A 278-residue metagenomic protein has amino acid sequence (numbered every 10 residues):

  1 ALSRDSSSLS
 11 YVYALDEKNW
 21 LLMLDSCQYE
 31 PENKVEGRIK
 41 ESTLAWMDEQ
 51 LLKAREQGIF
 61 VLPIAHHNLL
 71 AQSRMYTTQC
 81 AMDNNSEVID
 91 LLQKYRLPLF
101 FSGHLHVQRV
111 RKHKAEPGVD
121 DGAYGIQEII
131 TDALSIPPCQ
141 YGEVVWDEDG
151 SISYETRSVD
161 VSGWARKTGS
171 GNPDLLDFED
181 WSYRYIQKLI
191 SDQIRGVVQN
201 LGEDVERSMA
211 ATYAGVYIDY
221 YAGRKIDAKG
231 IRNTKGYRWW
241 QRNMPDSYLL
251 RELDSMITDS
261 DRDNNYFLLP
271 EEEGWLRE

Functional and structural regions predicted by a protein language model:
A1-A45, G122-Q127, I152: Extended active-site neighborhood of metal-dependent phosphoesterases/phosphodiesterases
K18-W20, I59, R96, E252: Short loop/turn motifs at secondary-structure junctions
L24, M47, P63, H104 (+1 more regions): Divalent metal-coordination and catalytic microenvironments
Q28-A45, A54-S102: Active-site-proximal segments of metal-dependent phosphoesterases and phosphodiesterases across multiple
E30-E32, L70-S73, R109-R111, I136-C139 (+1 more regions): Short catalytic/ligand-binding loop motif for oxyanion handling, primarily in non-cytosolic enzymes, centered on
M47, L52, D132: Substrate-binding and catalytic surfaces of secreted/luminal carbohydrate-active proteins
T78-D160: Conserved beta-sheet core of the metallophosphoesterase superfamily
W164-E278: Non-catalytic terminal accessory segments
